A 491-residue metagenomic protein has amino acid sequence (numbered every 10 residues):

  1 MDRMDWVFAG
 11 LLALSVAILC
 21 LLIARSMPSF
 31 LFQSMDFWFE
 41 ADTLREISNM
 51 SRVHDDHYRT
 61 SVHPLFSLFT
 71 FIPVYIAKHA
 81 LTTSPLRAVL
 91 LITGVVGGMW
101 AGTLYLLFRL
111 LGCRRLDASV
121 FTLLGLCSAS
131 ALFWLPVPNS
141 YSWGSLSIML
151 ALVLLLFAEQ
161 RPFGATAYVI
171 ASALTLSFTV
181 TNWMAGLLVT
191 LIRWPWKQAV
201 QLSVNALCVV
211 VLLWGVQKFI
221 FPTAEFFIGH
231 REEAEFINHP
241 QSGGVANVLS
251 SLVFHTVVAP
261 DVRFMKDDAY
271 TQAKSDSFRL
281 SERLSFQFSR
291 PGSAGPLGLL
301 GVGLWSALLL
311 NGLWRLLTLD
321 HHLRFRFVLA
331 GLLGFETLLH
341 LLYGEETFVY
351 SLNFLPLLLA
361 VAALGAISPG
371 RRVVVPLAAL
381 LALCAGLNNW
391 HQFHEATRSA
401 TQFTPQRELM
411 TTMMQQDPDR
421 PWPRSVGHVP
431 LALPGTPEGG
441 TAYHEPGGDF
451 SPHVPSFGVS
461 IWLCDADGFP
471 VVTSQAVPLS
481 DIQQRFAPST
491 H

Functional and structural regions predicted by a protein language model:
M1-R3, F157, W183-V211: Perimembrane helix-loop-helix junctions
D56-T83, R87: Short hydrophobic/aromatic helix or loop-helix immediately within or flanking a transmembrane segment in polytopic
L91-G112, L310-W314: Transmembrane-helix motifs of polytopic, lipid-linked glycan transferases
L104-C127, H322, F327: Transmembrane-helix signature of polytopic, membrane-embedded enzymes that assemble or transfer cell-envelope glycans
P136-S142: Short acidic/glycine- and proline-prone juxtamembrane loop motifs at membrane-interface regions of multi-pass membrane
W143-Q160, A167, L357-V361: Specific aromatic-rich, kink-prone transmembrane helix
P162-W194: Membrane-interface alpha helices of multi-pass inner-membrane proteins
D276-R283, A294-H322: Hydrophobic, aromatic-rich transmembrane alpha-helices and their immediate juxtamembrane boundary segments
